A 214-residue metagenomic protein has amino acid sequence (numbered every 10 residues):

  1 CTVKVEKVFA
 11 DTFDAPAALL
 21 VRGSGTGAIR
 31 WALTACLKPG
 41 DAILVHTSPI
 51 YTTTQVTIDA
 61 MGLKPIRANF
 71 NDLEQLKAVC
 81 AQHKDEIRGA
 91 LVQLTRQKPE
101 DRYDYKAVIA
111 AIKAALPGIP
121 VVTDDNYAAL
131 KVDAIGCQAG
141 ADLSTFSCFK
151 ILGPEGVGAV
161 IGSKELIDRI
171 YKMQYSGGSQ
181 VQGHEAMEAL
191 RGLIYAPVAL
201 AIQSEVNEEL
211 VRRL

Functional and structural regions predicted by a protein language model:
D11-L200, S204-L214: Conserved PLP-enzyme active-site core in the AAT-like
